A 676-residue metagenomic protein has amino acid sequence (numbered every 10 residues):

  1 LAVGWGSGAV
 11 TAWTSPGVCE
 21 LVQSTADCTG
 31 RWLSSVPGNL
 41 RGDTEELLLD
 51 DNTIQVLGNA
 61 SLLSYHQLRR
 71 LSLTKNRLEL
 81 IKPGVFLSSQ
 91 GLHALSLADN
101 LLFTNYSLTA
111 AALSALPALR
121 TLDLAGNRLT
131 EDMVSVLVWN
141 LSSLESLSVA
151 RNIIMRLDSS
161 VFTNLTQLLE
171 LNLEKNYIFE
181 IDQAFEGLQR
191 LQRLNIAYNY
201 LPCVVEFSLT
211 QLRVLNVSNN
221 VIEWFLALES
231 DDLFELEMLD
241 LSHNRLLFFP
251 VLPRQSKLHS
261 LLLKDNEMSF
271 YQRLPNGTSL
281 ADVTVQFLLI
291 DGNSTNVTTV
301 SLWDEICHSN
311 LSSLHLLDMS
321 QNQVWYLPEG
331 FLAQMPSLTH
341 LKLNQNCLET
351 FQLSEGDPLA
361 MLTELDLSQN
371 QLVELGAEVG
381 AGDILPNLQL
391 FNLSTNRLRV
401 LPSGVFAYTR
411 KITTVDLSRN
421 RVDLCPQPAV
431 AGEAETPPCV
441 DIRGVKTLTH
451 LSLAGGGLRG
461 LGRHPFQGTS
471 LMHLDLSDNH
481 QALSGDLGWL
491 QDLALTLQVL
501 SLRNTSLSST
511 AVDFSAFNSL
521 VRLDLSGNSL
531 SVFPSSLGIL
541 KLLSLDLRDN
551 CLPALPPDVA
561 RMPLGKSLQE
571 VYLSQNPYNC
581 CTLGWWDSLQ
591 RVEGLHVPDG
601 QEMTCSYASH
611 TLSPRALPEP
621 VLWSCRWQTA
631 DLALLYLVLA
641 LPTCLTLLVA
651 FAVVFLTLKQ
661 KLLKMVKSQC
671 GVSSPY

Functional and structural regions predicted by a protein language model:
L1-A12, C19-A26, T121, T130 (+10 more regions): Membrane-proximal C-terminal cap and juxtamembrane stalk of leucine-rich repeat ectodomains
V22-N59, Y65-L68, I290-V297, L314: LRR N-terminal entry segment and analogous cap-like coil->beta motifs
T25, E46, R70, L80 (+27 more regions): Conserved LRR concave beta-strand detector
R31, N52, L73-N76, N100 (+19 more regions): Consensus "Asn ladder" position of solenoid repeat domains
S34, Q55, E79, F103 (+19 more regions): Leucine-rich repeat
A60-S64, P83-S89, S107-L116, V134-L141 (+18 more regions): A structural signal for leucine-rich repeat
L63-R151, D158: A generic tandem-repeat structural signature
S519-N579: Ankyrin-repeat and related helical/solenoid repeat scaffolds used for protein-protein interactions
